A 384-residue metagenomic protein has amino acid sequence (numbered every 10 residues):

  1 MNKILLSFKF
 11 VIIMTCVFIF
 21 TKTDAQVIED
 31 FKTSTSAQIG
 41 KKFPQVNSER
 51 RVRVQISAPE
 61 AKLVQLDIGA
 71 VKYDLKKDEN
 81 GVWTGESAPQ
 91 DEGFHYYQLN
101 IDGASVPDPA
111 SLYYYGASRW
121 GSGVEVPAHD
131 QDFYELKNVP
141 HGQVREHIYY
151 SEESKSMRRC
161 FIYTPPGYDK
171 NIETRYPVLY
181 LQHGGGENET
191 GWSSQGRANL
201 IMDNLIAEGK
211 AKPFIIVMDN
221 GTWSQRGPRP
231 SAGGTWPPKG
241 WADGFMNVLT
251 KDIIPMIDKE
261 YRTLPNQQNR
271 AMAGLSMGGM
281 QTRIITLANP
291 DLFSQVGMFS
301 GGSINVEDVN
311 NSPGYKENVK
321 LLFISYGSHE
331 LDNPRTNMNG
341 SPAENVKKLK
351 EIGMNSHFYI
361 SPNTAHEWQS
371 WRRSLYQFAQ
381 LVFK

Functional and structural regions predicted by a protein language model:
M1-V27: Bacterial Sec-dependent N-terminal signal peptides
I28-S34, G40-Y73, K77-K384: Non-catalytic cap/lid and distal C-terminal segments of serine-dependent acyl enzymes
